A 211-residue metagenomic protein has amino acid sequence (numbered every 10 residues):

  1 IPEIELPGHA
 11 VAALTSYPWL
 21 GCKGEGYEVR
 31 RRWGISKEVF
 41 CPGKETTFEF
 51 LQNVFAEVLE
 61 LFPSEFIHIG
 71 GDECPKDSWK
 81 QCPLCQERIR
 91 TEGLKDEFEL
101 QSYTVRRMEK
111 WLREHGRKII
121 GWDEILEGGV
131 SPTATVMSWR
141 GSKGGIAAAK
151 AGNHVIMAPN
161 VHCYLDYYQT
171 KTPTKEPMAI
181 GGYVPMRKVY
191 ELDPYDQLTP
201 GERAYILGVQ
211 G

Functional and structural regions predicted by a protein language model:
I1-R117: Substrate-binding cleft of carbohydrate-active enzyme catalytic domains
K118-E124, G129-A134, W139-G211: Flexible, acidic glycine-rich loops studded with aromatic residues
